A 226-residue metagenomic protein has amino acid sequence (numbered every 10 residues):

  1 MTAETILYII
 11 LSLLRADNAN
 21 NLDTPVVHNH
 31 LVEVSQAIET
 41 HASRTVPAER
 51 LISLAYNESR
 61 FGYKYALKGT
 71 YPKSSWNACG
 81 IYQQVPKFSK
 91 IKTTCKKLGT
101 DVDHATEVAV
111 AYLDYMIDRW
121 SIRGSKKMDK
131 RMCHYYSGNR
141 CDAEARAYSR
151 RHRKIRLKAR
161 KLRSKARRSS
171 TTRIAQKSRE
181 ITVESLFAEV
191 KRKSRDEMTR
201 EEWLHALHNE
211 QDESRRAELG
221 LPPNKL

Functional and structural regions predicted by a protein language model:
T2-A3, T199: Flexible coil/loop interruptions and hinge/linker segments embedded within long fibrous stalks
A3-A175, T182: Catalytic glycan-binding domains that act on GlcNAc-containing polysaccharides
R173-L226: Low-complexity, Gly/Ser/Thr/Pro-rich intrinsically disordered linker/tail segments
